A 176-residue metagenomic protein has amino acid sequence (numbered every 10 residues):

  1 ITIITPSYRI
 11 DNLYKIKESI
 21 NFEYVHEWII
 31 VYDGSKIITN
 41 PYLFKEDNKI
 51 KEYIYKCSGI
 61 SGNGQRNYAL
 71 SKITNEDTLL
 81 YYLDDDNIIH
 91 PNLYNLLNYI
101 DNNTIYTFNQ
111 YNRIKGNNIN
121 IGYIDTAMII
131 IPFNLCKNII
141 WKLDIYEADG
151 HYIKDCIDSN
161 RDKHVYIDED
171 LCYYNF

Functional and structural regions predicted by a protein language model:
R9-F22: Short, well-formed alpha-helical segments that are part of the catalytic scaffolds of diverse glycosyltransferases
K36-E76: Active-site-proximal specificity loops/subdomain of glycosyltransferases
D77-I88: Short beta-strand-to-loop acidic/aromatic patch adjacent to the donor-nucleotide binding site
N92-N112: Conserved donor-nucleotide/metal-binding helix-loop-beta segment in metal-dependent transferases, i.e., the alpha-helix
Y111-R113, A127-M128, I167-F176: Active-site donor/metal-binding and catalytic loop motifs of nucleotide-sugar-dependent glycosylation enzymes
I114-I130: A recurrent flexible, glycine/aromatic-enriched loop bordering the glycosyltransferase active site that acts as
Y146-Y152: Acidic donor-binding loop at a coil-to-helix junction in glycosyltransferase catalytic cores that engages
D155-Y173: Catalytic donor-sugar/metal-binding loop of nucleotide-sugar-dependent glycosyltransferases
